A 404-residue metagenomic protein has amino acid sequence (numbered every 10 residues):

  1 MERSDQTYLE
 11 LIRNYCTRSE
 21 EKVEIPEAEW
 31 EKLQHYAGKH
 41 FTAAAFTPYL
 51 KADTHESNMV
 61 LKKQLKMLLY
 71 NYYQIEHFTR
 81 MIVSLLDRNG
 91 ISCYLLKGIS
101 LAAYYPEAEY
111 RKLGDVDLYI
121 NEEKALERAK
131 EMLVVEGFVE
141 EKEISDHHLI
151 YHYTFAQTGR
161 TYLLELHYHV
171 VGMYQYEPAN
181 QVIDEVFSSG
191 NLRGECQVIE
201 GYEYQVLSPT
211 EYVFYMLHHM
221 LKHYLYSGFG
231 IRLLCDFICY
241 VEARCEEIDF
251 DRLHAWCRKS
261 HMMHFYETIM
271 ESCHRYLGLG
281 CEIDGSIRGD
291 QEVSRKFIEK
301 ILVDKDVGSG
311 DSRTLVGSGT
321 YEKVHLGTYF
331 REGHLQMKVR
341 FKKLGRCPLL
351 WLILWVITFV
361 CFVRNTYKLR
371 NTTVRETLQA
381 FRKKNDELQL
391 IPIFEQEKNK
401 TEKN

Functional and structural regions predicted by a protein language model:
M1-G114, I120-N404: Conserved NTP-donor binding/palm subdomain of two-metal-ion nucleotidyltransferases/polymerases, i.e., the charged
